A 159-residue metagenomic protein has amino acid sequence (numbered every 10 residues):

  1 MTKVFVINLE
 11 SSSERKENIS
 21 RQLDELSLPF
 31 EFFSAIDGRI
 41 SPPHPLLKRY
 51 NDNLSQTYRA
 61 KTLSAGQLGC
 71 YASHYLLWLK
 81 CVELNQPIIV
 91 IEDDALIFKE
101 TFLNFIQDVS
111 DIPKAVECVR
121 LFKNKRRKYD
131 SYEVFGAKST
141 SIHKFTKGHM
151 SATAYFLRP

Functional and structural regions predicted by a protein language model:
M1-I91, A95-P159: An acidic/histidine-cluster motif and surrounding catalytic segment that typifies divalent-metal-assisted enzyme active
